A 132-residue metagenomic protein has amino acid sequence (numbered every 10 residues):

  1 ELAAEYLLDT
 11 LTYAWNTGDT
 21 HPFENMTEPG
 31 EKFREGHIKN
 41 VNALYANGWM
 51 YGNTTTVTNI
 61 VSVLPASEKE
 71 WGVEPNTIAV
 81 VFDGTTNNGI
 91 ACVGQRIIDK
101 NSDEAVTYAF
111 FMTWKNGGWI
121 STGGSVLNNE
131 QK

Functional and structural regions predicted by a protein language model:
E1-Y51: Core segments of small alpha/beta cavity-forming domains
L2, R34-V41, T58, N87-C92 (+1 more regions): A short linear-motif detector with a strong N-terminal bias
T27-G30, I38, T55, G84-T86 (+1 more regions): A mature extracytoplasmic/lumenal domain signature
A46-E68: A short, amphipathic edge element
L64-K132: Exposed beta-sheet edge and beta->alpha loop/turn motif
